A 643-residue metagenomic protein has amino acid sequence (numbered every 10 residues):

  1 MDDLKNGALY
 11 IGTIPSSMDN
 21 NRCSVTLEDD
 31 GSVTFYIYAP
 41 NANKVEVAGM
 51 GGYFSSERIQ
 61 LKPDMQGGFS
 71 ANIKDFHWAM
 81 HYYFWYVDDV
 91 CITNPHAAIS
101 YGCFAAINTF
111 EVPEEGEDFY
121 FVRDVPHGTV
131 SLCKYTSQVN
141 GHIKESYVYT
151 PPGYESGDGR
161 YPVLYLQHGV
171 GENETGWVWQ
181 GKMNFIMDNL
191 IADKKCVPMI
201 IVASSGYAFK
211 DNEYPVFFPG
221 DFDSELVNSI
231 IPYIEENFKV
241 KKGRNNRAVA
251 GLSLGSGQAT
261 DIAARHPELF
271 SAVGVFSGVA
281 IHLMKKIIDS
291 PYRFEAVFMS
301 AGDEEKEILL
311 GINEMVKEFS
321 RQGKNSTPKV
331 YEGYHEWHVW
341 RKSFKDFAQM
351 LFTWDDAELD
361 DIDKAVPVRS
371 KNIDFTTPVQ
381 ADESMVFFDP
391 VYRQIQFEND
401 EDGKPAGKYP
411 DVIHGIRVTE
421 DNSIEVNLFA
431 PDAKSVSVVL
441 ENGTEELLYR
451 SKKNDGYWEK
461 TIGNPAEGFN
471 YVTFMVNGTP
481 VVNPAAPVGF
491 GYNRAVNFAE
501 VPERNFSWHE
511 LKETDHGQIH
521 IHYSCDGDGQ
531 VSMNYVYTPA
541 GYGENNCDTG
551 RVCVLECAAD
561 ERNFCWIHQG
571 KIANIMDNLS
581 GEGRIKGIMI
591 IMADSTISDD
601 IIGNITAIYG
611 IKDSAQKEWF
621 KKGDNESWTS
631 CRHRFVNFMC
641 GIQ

Functional and structural regions predicted by a protein language model:
D2-S16, N20-R58, K62-S435, V439-E445 (+1 more regions): Non-catalytic cap/lid and distal C-terminal segments of serine-dependent acyl enzymes
